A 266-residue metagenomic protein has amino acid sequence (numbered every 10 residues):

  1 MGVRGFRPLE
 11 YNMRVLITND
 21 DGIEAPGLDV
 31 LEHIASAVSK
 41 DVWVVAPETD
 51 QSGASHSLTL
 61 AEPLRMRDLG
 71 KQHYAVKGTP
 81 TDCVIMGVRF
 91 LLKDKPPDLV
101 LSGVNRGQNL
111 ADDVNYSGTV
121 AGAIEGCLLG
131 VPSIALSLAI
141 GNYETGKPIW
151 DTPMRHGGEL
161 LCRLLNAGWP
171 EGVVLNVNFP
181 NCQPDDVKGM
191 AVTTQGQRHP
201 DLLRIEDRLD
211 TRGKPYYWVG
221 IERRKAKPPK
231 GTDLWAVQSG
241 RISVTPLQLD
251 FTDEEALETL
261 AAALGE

Functional and structural regions predicted by a protein language model:
M1-N12: N-terminal amphipathic/basic-hydrophobic helices that include classical n-h-c signal peptides and signal-anchor
V15, D29-F90, D94-P96: A cross-family phosphate/adenosyl-ligand binding-site feature
D21, D50, T79-P80, N105-Q108 (+2 more regions): Short glycine-rich anion-binding loops that position phosphate/pyrophosphate groups of nucleotides and phosphorylated
V45-P47, V100-N105, A135-S137, N178-P180 (+1 more regions): Short beta-strand segments
C83, P148-E266: Electrostatically charged, flexible surface regions
G87-D94, A121-P132: Alpha-helix C-terminal capping segments
Q108-S117: Glycine/threonine-rich flexible loop motifs
C127-I149: Glycine-rich phosphate/pyrophosphate-binding loops and their adjacent beta-strand/loop elements at enzyme active sites
